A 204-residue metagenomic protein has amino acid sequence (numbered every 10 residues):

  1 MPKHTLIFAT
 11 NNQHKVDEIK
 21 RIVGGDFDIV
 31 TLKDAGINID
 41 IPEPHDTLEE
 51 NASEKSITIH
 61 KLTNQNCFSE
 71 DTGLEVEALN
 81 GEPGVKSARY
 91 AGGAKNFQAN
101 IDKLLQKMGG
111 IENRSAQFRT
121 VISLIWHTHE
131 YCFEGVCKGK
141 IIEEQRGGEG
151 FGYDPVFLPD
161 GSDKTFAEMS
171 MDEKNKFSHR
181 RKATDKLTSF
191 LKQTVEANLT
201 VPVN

Functional and structural regions predicted by a protein language model:
P2-I7, Q13-L199, N204: Anionic-ligand binding patches
